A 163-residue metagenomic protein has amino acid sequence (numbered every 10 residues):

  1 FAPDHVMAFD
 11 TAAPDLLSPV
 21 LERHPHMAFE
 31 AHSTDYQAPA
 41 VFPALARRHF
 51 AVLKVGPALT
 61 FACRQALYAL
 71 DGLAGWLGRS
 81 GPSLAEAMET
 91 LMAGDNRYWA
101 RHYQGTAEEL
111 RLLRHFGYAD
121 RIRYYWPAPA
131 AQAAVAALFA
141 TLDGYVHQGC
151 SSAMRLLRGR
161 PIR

Functional and structural regions predicted by a protein language model:
F1-V6: Active-site-proximal beta-alpha loop/turn segments in soluble metabolic enzymes
M7-R23: Structured alpha-helical segments in the cores of large, soluble enzyme domains
S18-R163: Flexible, acidic glycine-rich loops studded with aromatic residues
